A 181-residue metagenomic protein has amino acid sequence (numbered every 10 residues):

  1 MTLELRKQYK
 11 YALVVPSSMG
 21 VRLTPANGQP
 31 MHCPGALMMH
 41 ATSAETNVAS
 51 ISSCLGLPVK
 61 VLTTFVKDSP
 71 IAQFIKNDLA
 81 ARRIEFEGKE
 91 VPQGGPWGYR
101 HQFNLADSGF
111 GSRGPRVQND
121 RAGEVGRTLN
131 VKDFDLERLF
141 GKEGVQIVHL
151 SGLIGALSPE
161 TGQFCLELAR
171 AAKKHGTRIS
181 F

Functional and structural regions predicted by a protein language model:
T2-K89, V131: Glycine-rich phosphate/adenosyl-contacting loop at the front of the ribokinase-like
T2-Y11, V131-G141, T161-K174: Short amphipathic alpha-helices and their capping/turn segments at secondary-structure boundaries
Y11, L57, G144-V145, T177: Short coil/turn segments at beta-strand junctions that form active-site/ligand-binding loops
R22-L23, R127, A156-L157: Short glycine-rich, flexible loops that bind phosphorylated cofactors or substrates
P58-G152: Conserved N-terminal subdomain of the carbohydrate kinase-like
I147-F181: Conserved beta-alpha-beta core of the PfkB/ribokinase-like small-molecule kinase fold
